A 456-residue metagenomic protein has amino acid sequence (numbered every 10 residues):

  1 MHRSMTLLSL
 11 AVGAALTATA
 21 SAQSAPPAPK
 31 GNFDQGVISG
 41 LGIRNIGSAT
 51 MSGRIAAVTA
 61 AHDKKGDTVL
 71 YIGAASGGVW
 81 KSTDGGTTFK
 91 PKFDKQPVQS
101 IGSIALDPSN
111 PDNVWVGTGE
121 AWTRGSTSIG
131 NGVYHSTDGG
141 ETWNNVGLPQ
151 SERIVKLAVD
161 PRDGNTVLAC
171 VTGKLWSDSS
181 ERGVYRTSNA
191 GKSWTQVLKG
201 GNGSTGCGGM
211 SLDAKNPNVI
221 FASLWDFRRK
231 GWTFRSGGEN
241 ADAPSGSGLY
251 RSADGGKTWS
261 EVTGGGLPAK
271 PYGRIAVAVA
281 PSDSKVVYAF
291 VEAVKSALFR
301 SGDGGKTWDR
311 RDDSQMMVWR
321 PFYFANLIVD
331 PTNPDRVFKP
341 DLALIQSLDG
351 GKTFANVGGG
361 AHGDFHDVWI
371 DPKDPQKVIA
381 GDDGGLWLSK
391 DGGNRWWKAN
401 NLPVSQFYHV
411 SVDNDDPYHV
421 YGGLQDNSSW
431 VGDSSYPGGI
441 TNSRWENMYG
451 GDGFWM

Functional and structural regions predicted by a protein language model:
M1-M5: Positively charged n-region of N-terminal signal peptides that target proteins for export
L7-L8, A278: Hydrophobic transmembrane signal anchors and adjacent membrane-proximal interface regions, especially in viral
L8-T17: Bacterial N-terminal signal peptides
A18-A22: Sec/Tat signal peptide C-region and signal peptidase I cleavage site
Q23-M456: Beta-propeller blade termini and top-face loops
